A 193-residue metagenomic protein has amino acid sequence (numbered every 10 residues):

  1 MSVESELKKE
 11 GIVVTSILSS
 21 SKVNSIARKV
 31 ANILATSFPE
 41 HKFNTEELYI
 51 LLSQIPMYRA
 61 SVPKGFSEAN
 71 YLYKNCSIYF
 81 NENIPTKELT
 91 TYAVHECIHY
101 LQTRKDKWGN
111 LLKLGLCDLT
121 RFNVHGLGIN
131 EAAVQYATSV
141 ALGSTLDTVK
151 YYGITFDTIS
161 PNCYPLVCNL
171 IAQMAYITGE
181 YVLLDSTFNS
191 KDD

Functional and structural regions predicted by a protein language model:
M1-S5, V134: Non-Sec secretion/translocation targeting segments of pathogen effectors
S5-K9, V14, I154-D193: Pan-zinc metallopeptidase signature
E10-K87, K107: Auxiliary, metal-adjacent structural segments of Zn-dependent hydrolase domains
E40-L52, D147-I154, T178-F188: Short, surface-exposed acidic
T91-K107, E131, Q135, S139: Active-site recognition of the HExxH zinc-binding catalytic motif
L111-L114: Extended compositionally biased segments used for macromolecular assembly or nucleic-acid engagement
C117-L166, M174: Post-HExxH zinc-binding segment in Zn-dependent metallohydrolases
